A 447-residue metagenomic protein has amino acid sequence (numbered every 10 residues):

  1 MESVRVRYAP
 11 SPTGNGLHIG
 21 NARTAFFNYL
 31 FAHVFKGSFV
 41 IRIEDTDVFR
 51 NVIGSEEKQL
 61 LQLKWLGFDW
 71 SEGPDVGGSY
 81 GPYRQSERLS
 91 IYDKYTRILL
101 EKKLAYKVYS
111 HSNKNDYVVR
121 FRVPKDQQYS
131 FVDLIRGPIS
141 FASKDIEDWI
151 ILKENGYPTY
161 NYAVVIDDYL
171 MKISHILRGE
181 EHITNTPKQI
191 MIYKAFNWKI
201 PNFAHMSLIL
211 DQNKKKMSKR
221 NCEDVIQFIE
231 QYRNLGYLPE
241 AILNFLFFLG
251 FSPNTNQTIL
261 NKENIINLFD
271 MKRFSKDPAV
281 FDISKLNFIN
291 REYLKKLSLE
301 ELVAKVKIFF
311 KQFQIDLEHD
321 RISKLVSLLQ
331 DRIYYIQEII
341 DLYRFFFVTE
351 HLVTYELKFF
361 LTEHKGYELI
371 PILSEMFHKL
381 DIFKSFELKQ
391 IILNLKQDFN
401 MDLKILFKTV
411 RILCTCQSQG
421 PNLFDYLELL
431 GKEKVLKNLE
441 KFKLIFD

Functional and structural regions predicted by a protein language model:
M1-S110, N185-A195: N-terminal Rossmann-like or analogous alpha/beta NTP/dinucleotide-binding catalytic cores that position adenine
R7-T13, I41-D45, M171-H175, I226-F228 (+2 more regions): Glycine- and acidic
N28, Q59, L99, F121 (+7 more regions): Residue-level signal for inorganic ion chemistry
V48, F196-W198, N202, M206-T354 (+2 more regions): Catalytic adenosine-cofactor/nucleotide-binding cores of aminoacyl-tRNA synthetases and other
Q85, I98-N221, F228-Y232, P253 (+2 more regions): Active-site cores that bind ATP or allylic diphosphates and position pyrophosphate for catalysis
L357-I391: Long, amphipathic alpha-helical coiled-coil segments characteristic of histidine-phosphotransfer scaffolds
K384-L430, K434: Helix-rich, typically C-terminal accessory recognition domains appended to large enzymatic cores
